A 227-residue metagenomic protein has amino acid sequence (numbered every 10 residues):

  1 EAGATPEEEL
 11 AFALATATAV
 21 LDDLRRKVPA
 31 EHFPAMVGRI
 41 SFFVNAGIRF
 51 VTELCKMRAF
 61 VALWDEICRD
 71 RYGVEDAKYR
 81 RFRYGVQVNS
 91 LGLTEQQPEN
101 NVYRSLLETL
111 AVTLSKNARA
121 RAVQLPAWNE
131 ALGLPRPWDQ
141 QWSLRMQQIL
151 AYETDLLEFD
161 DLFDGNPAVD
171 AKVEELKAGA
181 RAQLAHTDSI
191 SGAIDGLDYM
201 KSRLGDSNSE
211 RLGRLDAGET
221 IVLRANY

Functional and structural regions predicted by a protein language model:
E1-V112, L125-Q147: Helix-rich catalytic cores of soluble enzyme domains
V28-A30, L106, K116-A120, S191 (+1 more regions): Generic hydrophobic/packing signal
A35-V37, A77-Y79, A118, L215-T220: A generic structural signal for short, non-catalytic loop/turn and secondary-structure boundary residues
K116-E130, L156-L162: Short acidic/histidine-rich active-site segments
Q141, R145-Y227: Catalytic-core signal marking the mid-to-C-terminal active-site face
